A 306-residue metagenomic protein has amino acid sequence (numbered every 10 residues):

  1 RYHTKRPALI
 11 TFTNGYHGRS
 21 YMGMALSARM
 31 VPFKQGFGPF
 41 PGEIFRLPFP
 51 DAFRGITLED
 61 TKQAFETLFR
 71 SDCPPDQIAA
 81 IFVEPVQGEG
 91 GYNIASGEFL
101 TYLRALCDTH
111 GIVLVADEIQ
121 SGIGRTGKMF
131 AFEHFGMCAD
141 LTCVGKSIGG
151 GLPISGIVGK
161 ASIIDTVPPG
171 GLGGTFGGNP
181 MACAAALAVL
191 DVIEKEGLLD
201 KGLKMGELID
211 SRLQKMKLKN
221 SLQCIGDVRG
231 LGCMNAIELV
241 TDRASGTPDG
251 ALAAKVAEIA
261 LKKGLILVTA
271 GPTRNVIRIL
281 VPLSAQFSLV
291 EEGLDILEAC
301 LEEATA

Functional and structural regions predicted by a protein language model:
R1-A306: Conserved N-terminal phosphate-binding loop of PLP-dependent enzymes in the Aspartate aminotransferase
